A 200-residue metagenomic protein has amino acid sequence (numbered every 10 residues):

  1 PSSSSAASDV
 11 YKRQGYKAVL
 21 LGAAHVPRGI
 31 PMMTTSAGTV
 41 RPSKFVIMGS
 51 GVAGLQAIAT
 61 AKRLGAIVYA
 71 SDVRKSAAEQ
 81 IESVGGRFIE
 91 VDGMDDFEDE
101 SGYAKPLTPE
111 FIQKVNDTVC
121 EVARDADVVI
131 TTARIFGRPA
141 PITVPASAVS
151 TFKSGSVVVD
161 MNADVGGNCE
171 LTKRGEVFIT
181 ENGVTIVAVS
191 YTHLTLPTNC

Functional and structural regions predicted by a protein language model:
P1-A7, Y11, H193, T198-C200: Single conserved hydrophobic/aromatic residue that forms the stacking wall/gate of nucleotide- or nucleobase-binding
S5-S43: Glycine/serine-rich phosphate-binding loop and adjoining beta1-alpha1 elements at the start of nucleotide-handling
A6, L64, V84-G85, S154 (+1 more regions): Short, structured coil segments at secondary-structure junctions
T35, V40-V122: Glycine-rich phosphate/diphosphate-binding loop of Rossmann-like nucleotide-binding domains
A126: An anion/phosphate-binding loop that grips the pyrophosphate of nucleotide cofactors and donors
F136-T143, C169-E170: Glycine/threonine-rich flexible loop motifs
S147-F152, S156-T185: Rossmann-fold NAD(P)-binding glycine/threonine-rich loop
